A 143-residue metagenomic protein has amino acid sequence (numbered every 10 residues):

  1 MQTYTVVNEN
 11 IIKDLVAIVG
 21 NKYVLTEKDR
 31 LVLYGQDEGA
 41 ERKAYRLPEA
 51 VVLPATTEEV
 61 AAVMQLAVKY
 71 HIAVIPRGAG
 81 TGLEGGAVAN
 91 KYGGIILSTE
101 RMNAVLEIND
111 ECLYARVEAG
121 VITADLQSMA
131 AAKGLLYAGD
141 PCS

Functional and structural regions predicted by a protein language model:
M1-Q65, G82-L113, C142: N-terminal flexible segment immediately upstream of the FAD-binding catalytic core in FAD-dependent oxidoreductases
A17-I18, K69, A132: Residues at alpha-helix termini
Y70-I72, G93: Short coil/turn segments at beta-strand junctions that form active-site/ligand-binding loops
I72-A73, L136: Residue-level detector of anion-binding/catalytic polar loops
P76, T99, A119: Conserved strand-loop elements at the edges of beta-sheets that form or border functional pockets
R77-T81: Glycine-rich beta-strand-to-loop/alpha-helix junction loops that act as flexible
A104-I108, A115-S143: FAD-binding subdomain of flavoenzyme oxidoreductases
